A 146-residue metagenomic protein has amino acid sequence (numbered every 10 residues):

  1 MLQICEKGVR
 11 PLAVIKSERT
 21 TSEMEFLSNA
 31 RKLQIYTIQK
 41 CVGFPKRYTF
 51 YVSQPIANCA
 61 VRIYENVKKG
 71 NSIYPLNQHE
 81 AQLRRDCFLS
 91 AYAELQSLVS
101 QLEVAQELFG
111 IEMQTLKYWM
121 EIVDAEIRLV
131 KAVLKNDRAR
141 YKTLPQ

Functional and structural regions predicted by a protein language model:
M1-Q146: Amphipathic alpha-helical assembly/interaction segments
